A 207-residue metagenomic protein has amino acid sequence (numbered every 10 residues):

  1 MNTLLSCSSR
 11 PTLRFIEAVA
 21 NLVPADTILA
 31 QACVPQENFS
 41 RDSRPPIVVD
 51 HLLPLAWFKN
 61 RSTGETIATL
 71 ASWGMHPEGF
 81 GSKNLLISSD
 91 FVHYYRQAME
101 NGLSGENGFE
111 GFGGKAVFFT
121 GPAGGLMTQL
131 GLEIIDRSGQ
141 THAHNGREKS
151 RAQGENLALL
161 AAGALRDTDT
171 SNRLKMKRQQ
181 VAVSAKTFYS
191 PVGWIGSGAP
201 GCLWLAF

Functional and structural regions predicted by a protein language model:
M1-F207: Non-catalytic substrate/cofactor recognition surfaces at enzyme active-site rims
